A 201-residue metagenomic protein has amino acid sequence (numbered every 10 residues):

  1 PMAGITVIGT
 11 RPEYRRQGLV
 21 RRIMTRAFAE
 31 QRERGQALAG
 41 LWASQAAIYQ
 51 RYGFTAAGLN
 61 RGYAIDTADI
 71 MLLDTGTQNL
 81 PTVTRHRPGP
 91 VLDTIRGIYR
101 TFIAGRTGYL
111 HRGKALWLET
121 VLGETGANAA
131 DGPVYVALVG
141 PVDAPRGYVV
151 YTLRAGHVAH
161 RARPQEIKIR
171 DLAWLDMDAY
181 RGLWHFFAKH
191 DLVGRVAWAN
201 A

Functional and structural regions predicted by a protein language model:
P1, V7-E13, A29-K114, T125-A129 (+1 more regions): Terminal substrate-recognition subdomain of acyl/acetyltransferases
M2, T10-L38, W42-A43, R51 (+1 more regions): Acyl-donor binding region in acyl/amide transferases
D74-A201: Intrinsically disordered, low-complexity, positively biased terminal segments
